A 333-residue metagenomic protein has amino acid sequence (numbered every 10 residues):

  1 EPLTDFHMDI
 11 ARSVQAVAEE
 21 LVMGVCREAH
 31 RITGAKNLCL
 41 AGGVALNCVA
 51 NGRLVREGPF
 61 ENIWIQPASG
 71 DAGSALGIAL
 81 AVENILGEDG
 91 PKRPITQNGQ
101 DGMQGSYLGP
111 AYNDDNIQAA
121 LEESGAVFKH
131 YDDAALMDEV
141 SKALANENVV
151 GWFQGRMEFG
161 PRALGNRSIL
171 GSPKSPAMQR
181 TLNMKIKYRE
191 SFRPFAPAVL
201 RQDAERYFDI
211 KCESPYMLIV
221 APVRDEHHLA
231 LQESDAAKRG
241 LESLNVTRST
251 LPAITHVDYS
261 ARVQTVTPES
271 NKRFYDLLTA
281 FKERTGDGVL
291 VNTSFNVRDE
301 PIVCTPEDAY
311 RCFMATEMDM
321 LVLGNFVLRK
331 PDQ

Functional and structural regions predicted by a protein language model:
E1-A16: Active-site cores of enzymes that catalyze phosphoryl transfer or operate on phosphate-rich substrates
E1-D5, R27, A35-N37, N51-Q333: Flexible beta->alpha loop and helix N-cap segments adjacent to enzyme active/binding sites
R12-L38: Phosphate/ATP-binding catalytic cores across multiple sugar-kinase/actin-like superfamilies, primarily ASKHA
A18, L46, E269-R273: A general structural motif
L38-L46: Glycine-rich beta-strand-to-loop/alpha-helix junction loops that act as flexible
